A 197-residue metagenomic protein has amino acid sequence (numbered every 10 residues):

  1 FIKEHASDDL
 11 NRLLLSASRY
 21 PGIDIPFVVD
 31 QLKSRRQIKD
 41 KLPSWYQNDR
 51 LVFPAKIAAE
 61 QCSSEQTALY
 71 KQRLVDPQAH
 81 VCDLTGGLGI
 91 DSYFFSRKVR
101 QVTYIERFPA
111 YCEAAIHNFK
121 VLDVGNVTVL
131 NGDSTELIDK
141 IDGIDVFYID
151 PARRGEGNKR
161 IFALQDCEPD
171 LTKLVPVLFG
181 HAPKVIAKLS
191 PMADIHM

Functional and structural regions predicted by a protein language model:
F1-M197: SAM-dependent transferase fold signal centered on methyltransferase-like domains, encompassing both Class I
